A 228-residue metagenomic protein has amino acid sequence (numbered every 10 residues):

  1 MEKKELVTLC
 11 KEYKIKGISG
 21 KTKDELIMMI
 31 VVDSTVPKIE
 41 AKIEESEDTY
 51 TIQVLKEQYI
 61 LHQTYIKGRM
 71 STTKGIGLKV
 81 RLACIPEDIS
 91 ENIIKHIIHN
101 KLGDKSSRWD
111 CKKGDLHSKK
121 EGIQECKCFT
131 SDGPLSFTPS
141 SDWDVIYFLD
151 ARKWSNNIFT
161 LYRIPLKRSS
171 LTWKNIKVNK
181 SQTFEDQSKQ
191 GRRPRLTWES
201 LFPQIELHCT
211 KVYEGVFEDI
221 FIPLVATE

Functional and structural regions predicted by a protein language model:
M1-K42: Basic helix-extension-helix modules of the SAP/HeH family
I39-K120, K127-E228: Nucleic-acid endonuclease domains
